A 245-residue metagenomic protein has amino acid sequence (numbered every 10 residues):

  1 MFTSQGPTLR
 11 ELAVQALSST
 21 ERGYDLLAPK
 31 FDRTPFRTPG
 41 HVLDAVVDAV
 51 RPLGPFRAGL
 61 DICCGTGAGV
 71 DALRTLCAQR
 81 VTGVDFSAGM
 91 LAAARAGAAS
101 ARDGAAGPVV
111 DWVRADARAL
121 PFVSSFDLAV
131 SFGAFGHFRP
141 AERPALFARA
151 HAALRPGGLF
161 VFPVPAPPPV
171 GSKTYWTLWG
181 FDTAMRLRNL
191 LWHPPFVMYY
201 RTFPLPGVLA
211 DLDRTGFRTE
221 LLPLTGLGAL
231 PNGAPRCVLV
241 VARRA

Functional and structural regions predicted by a protein language model:
F2-G54: Conserved class I S-adenosyl-L-methionine
L60, T66-A119: Class I SAM-dependent methyltransferase SAM/SAH-binding core
V130: A conserved beta-strand element that flanks and buttresses the S-adenosyl-L-methionine
G133-A134: Short catalytic micro-motifs in class I SAM-dependent methyltransferases
P144-P156: A short glycine-rich, Lys/Arg-flanked "PGG" loop and its adjoining helix->strand segment in the class I
V161-M185: Conserved class I S-adenosyl-L-methionine
Y199-T215: Short alpha-helix
F217-G228: Conserved S-adenosyl-L-methionine
